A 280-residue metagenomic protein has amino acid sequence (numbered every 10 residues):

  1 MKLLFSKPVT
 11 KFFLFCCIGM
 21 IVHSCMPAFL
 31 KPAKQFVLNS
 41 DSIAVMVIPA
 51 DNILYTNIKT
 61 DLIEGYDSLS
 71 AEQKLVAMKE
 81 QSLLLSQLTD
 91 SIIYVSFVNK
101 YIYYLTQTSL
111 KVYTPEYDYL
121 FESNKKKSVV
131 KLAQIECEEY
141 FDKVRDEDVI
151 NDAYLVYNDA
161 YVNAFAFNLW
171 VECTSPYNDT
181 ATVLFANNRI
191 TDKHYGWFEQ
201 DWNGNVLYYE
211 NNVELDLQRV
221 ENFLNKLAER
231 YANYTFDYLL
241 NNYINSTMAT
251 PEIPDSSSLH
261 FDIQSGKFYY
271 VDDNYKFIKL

Functional and structural regions predicted by a protein language model:
K2-F13: Bacterial N-terminal signal peptides that target proteins for export
F12-S24: Bacterial N-terminal signal peptides
C25-T106, I244-L280: A structural "domain/chain start" motif
N52-L54, E136-E139, I190-T191: Solvent-exposed loop/turn segments at secondary-structure junctions within structured extracellular/periplasmic domains
I58-D90, D142-A164, D192-N211: Mixed-charge, low-complexity intrinsically disordered segments
Q81-L88, T174-S246: Short secondary-structure boundary motifs at beta->alpha junctions and helix caps
D90, Y94-I150: Short, solvent-exposed, polar/charged sequence segments at loop or secondary-structure edges
S123-A186, V271-L280: Surface-exposed short loop/turn segments
